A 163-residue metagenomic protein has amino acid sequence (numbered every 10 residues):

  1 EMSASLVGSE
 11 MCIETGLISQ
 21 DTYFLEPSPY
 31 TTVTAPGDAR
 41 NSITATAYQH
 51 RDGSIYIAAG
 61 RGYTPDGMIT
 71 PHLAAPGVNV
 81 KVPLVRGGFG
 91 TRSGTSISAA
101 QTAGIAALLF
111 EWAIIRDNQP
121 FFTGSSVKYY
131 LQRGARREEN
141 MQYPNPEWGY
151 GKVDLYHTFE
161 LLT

Functional and structural regions predicted by a protein language model:
E1-G8, C12: Single conserved hydrophobic/aromatic residue that forms the stacking wall/gate of nucleotide- or nucleobase-binding
E10-Q20: Intrinsic-disorder/low-complexity signal
I18-R40, T46-T70, K81-S93, I114-D117 (+1 more regions): Active-site-adjacent substrate-recognition loops and nearby beta-strands within hydrolase catalytic domains
I43-T46, H72-A75, K81, A99 (+2 more regions): Structural recognition of the beta-strand scaffold that forms the well-ordered cores of secreted hydrolase catalytic
L73, I105, G149: Divalent metal-coordination and catalytic microenvironments
V78-Y143: Hydrolase catalytic cores
M141-T163: C-terminal domain-closing interface element
